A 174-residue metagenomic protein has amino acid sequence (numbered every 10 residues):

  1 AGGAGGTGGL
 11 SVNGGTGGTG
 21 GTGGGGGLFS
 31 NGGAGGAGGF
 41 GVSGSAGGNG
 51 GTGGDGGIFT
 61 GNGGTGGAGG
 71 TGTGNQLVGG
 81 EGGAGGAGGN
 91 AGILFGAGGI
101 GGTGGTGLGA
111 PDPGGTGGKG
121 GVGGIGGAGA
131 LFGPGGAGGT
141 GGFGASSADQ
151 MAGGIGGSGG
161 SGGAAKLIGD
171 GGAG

Functional and structural regions predicted by a protein language model:
A1-G174: Long, compositionally biased tandem-repeat segments
